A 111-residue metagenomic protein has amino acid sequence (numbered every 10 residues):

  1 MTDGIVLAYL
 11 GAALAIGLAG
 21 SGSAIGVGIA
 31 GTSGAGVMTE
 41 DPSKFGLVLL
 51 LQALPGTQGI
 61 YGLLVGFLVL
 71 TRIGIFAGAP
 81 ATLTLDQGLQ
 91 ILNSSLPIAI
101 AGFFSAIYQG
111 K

Functional and structural regions predicted by a protein language model:
M1-K111: Hydrophobic, small-residue-rich transmembrane alpha-helices and their short perimembrane loops in multi-pass membrane
